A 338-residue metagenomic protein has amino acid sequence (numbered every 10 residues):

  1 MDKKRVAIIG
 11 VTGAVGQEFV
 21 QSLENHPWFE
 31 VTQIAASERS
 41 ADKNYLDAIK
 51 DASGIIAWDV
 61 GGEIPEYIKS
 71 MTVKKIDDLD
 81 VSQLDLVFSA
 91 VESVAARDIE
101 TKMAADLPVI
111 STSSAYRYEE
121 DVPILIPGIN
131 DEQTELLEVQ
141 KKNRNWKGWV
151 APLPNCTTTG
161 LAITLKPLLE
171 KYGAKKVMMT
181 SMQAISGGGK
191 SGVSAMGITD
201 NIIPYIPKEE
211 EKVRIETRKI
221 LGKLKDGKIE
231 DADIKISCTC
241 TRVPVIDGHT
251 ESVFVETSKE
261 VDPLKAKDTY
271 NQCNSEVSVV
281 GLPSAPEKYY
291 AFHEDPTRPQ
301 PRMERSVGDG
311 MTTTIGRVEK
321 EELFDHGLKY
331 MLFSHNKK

Functional and structural regions predicted by a protein language model:
M1-I198, I202-Y205, K235, D268 (+6 more regions): N-terminal Rossmann-like NAD(P) cofactor-binding subdomain of oxidoreductases, focused on the glycine-rich
K147-G148, G248-S252, G327-K329: Short, solvent-exposed beta-strand edge segments and adjacent coil->beta transition regions
I202-G310: Contiguous C-terminal substrate-recognition/catalytic subdomains in enzyme active sites
K329, S334-K338: Flexible, small-/acidic-enriched active-site or ligand-binding loops
